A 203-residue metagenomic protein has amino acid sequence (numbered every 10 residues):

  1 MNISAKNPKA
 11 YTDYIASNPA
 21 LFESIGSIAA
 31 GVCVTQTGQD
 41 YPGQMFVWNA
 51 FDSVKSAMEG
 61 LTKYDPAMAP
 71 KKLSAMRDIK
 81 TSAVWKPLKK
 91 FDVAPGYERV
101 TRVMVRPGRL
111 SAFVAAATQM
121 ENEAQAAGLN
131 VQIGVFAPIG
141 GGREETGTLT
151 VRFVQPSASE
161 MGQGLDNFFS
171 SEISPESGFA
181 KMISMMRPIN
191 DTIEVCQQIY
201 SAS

Functional and structural regions predicted by a protein language model:
M1-S203: Short S/T/G/P-rich N-terminal loop/turn motif that feeds into the first structured element of a domain
